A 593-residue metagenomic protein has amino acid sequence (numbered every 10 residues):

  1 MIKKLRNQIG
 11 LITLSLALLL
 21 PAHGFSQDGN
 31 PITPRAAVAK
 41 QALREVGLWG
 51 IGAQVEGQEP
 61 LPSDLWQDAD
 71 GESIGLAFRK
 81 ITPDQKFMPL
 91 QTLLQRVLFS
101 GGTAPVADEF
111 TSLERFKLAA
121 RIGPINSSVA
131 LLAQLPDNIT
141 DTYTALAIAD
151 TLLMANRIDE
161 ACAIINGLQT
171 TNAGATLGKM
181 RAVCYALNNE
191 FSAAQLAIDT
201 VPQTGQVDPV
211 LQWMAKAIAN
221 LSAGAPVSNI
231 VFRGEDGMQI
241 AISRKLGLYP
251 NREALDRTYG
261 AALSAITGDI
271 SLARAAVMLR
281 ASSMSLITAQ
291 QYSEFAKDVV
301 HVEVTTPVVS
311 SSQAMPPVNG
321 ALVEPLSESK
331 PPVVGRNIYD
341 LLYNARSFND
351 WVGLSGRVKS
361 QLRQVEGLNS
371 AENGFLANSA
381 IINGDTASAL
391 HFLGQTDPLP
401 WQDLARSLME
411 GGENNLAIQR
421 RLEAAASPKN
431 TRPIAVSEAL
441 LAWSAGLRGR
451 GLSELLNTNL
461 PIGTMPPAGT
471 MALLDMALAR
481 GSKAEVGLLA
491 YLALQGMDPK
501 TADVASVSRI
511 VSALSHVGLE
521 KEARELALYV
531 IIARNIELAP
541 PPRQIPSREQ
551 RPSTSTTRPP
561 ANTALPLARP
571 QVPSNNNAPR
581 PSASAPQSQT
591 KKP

Functional and structural regions predicted by a protein language model:
L11-P21: Bacterial N-terminal signal peptides
F25-I51, A539-P593: Compositionally biased, proline/threonine/alanine/serine-rich low-complexity intrinsically disordered stretches
E59-D68, T82-P83, L98-P105, L132-T140 (+17 more regions): Solenoid-like repeat scaffolds
S73, P105-L113, D137-L146, T171-M180 (+15 more regions): Generic helix N-cap/helix-start motif at coil->alpha-helix transitions
L118, A147-L152, C184-Y185, S379 (+1 more regions): Residue-level signature for tetratricopeptide repeat
I122, A155-N156, N188, N383 (+1 more regions): Structural motif corresponding to the intra-repeat A-B loop/turn of tetratricopeptide repeats
E160-R252: Extended amphipathic alpha-helical segments with heptad-repeat/coiled-coil character used for oligomerization, fusion
M214-L390: Long, internal scaffold/assembly segments composed of regular secondary structure
